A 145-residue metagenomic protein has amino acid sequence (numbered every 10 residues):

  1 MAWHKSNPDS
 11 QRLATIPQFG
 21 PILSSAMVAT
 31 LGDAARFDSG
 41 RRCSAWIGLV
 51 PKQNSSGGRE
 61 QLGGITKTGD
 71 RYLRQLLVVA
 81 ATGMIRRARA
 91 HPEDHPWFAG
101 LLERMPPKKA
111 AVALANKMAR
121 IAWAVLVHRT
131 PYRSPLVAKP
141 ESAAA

Functional and structural regions predicted by a protein language model:
M1-A145: A detector of single, family-specific signature residues that are central to catalytic or substrate-handling motifs
